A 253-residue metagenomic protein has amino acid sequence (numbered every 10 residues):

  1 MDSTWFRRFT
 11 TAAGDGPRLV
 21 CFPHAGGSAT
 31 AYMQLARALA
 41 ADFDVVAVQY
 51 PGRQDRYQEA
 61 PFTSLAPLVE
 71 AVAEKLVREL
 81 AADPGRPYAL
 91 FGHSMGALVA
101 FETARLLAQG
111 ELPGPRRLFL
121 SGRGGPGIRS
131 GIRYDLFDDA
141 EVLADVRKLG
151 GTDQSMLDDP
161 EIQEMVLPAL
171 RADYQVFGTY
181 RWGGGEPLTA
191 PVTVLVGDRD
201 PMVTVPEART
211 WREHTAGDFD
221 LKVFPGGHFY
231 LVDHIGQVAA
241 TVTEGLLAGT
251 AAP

Functional and structural regions predicted by a protein language model:
M1-F91, L98-P253: Domain-scale detector for complete catalytic domains at protein termini or as standalone homologs
